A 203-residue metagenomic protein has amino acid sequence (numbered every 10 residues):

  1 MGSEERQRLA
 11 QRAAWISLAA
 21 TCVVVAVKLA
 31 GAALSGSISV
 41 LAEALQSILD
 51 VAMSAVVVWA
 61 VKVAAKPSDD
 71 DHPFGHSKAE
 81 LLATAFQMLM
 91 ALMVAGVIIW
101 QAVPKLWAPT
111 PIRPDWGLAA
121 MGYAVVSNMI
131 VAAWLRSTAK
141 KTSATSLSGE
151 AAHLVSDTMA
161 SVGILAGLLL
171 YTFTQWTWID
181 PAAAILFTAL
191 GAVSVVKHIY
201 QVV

Functional and structural regions predicted by a protein language model:
G2-S17, V27, A33-S35, S39-V203: Alpha-helical transmembrane segments and adjacent TM-loop junctions that form the membrane-embedded core of multi-pass
